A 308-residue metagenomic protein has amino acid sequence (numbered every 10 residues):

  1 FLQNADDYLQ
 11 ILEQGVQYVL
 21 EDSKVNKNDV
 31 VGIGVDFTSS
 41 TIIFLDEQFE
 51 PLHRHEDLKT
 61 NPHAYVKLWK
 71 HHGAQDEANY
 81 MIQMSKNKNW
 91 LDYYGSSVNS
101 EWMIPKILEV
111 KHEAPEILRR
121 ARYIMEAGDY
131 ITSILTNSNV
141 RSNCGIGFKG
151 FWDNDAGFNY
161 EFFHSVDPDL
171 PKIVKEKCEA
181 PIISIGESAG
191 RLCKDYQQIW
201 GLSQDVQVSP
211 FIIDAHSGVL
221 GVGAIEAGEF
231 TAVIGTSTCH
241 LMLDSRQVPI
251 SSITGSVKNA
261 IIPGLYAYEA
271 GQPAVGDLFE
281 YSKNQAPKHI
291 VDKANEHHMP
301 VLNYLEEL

Functional and structural regions predicted by a protein language model:
F1-R54, D92, R120, K172 (+2 more regions): N-terminal glycine/serine-rich phosphate-binding loop of ATP-dependent small-molecule kinases, especially carbohydrate
F1-S23, L58-Y94, W102: Phosphate-binding loop and its immediate beta->loop->alpha context in nucleotide/phosphate-handling enzymes
N4, I33, H71, V110 (+1 more regions): Residue-level signal for inorganic ion chemistry
E21-K67, Y94-E101, T132, T136-K149 (+1 more regions): Short beta-strand-loop/turn "lid" adjacent to the catalytic site in phosphate-handling enzymes
F37, E47, H72, G128 (+1 more regions): Residues immediately flanking
P51-W69, F158, S165-C178, M299-V301: Charged, glycine/proline-rich intrinsically disordered loops and linkers
N79-Y94, P105-V140, K149-I173, G186-L308: Active-site core segments that coordinate phosphate-bearing ligands/cofactors across diverse enzyme families
